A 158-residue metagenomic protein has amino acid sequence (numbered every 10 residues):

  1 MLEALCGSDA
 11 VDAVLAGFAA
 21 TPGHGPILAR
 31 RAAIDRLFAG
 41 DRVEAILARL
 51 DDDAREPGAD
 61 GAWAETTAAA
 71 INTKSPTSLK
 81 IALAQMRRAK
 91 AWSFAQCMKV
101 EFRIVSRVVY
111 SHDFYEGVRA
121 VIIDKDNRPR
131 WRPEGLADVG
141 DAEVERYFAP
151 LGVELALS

Functional and structural regions predicted by a protein language model:
M1-K74: Amphipathic alpha-helical blocks and their helix-capping loop/short-beta junctions
L50-E65, I71-S158: Long, low-complexity C-terminal extensions of enzymes
